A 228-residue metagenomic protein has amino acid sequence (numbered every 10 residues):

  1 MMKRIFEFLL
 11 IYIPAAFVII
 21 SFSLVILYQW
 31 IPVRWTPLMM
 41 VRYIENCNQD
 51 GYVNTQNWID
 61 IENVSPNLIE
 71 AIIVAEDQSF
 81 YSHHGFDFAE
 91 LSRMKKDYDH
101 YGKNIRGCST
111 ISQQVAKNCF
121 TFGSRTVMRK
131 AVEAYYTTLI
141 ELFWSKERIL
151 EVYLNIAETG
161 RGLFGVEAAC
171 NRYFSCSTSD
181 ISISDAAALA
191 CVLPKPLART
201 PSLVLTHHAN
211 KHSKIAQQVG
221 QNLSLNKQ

Functional and structural regions predicted by a protein language model:
M1-Q228: Juxtamembrane regions of bacterial inner-membrane/periplasmic proteins, predominantly the peptidoglycan biogenesis
